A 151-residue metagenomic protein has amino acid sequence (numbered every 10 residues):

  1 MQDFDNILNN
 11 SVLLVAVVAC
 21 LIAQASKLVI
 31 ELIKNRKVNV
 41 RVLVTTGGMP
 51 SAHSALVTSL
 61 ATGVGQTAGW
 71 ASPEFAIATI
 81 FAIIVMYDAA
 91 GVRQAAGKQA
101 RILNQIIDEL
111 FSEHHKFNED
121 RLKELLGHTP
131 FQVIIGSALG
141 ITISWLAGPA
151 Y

Functional and structural regions predicted by a protein language model:
M1-L14: Polybasic, low-complexity association/targeting segments
S11-S26: N-terminal signal-anchor transmembrane alpha helix
L21, V40-Y151: Membrane-embedded catalytic cores of phosphoryl/pyrophosphoryl-handling enzymes
A25-V42: Membrane-interface helix-loop junction between the first two transmembrane segments
